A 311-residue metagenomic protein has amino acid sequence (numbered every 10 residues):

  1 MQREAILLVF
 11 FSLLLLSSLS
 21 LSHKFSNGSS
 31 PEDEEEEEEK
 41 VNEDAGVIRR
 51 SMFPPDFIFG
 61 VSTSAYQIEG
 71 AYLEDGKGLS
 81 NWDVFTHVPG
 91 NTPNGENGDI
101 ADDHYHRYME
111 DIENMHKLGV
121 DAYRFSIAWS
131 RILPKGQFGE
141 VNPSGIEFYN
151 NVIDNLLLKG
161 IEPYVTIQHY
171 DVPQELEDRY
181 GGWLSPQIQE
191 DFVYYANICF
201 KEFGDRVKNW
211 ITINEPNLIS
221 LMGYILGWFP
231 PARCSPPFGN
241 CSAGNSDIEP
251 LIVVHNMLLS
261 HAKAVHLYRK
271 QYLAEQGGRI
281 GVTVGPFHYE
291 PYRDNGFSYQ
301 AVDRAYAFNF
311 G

Functional and structural regions predicted by a protein language model:
M1-S12: Classical eukaryotic N-terminal signal peptides for Sec-dependent ER targeting/secretion, especially the positively
R3-A5, S18-T92, K135-F138, P143-G311: Active-site region of glycoside hydrolase catalytic domains
R50, N97, A101-H104, Y108 (+2 more regions): Aromatic-acidic/polar surface patches that form glycan- and anion
G78-E113: Aromatic- and Gly/Pro-rich amphipathic surface segment
A101-M115, I188-C199: Short, acidic/polar
R107-A128, E162: Catalytic domains of carbohydrate-active enzymes, especially glycoside hydrolases
W129-P134: A short, flexible beta-alpha/helix-coil linker loop
